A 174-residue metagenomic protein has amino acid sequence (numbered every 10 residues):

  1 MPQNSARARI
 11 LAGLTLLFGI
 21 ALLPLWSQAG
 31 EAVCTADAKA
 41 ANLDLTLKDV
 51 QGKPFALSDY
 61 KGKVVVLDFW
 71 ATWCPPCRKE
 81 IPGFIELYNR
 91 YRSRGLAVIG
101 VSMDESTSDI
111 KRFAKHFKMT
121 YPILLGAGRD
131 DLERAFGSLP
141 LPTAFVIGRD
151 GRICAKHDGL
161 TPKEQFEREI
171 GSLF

Functional and structural regions predicted by a protein language model:
P2-L14: Bacterial N-terminal signal peptides that target proteins for export
A12-P24: Bacterial N-terminal signal peptides
Q28-L57: N-terminal "domain-start" segment that seeds a small globular fold
K63-V65, F69-W73, P140: Short pre-active-site segment immediately N-terminal to redox-active cysteine/selenocysteine motifs in thiol-based
F69-E86: Conserved redox-active cysteine motifs that mediate thiol-disulfide chemistry, especially di-cysteine Cys-X(1-2)-Cys
K79, E86-R129, L141: Conserved segment of the thioredoxin-like fold in thiol-based oxidoreductases
F113-T120, G126-G171: Thiol/disulfide oxidoreductase modules built on the thioredoxin-like
